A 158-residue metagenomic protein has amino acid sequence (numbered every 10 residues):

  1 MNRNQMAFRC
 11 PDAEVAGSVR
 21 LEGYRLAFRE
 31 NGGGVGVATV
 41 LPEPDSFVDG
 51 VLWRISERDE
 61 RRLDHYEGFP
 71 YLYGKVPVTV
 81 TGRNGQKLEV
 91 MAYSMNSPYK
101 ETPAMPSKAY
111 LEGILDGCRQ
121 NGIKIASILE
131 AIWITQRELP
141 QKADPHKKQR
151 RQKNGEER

Functional and structural regions predicted by a protein language model:
M1-R158: Glycine-aromatic micro-motifs
